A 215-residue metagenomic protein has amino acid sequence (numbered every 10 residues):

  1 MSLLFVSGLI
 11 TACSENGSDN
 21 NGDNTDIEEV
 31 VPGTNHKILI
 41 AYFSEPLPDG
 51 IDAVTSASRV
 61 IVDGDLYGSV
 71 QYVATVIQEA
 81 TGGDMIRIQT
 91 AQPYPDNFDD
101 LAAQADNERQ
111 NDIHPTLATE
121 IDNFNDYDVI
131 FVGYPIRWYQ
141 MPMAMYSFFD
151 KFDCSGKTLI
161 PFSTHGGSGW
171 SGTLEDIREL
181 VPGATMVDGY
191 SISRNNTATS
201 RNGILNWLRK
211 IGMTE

Functional and structural regions predicted by a protein language model:
L9-A12: C-terminal motif of bacterial Sec signal peptides marking the signal peptidase cleavage site
S14-N16: Bacterial signal peptide processing site
G22-Y127, R209-E215: N-terminal beta1-alpha1-beta2 submodule of the flavodoxin-like/Rossmannoid cofactor-binding fold
E45-P48, T90-P95, I136-Q140, H165-W170 (+1 more regions): Solvent-exposed loop/turn segments at secondary-structure junctions within structured extracellular/periplasmic domains
R59-Y67, V132-P135, S163-G166, S191-N195: Second-shell loop/turn segments in exported
Y67, Q71, T75, P142 (+2 more regions): Short, surface-exposed alpha-helical segments at coil->helix boundaries
F98-P182: Helix-loop-strand module that forms the ligand-binding subsite of alpha/beta enzymes
T185-E215: Glycine-rich phosphate/pyrophosphate-binding loop and the adjoining helix
